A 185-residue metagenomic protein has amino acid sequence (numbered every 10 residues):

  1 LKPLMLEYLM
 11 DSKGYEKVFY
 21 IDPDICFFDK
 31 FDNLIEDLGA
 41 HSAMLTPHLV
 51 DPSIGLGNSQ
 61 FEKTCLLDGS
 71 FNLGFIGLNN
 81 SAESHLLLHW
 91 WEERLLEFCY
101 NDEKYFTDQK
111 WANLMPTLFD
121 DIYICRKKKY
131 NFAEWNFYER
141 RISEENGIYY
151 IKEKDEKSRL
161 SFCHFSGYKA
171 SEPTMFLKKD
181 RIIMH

Functional and structural regions predicted by a protein language model:
L1-H185: Glycosyltransferase catalytic domains, chiefly GT-A lineage
